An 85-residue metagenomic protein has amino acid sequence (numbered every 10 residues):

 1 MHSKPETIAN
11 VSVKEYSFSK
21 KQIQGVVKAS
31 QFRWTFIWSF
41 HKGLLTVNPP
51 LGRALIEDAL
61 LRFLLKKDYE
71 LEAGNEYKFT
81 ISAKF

Functional and structural regions predicted by a protein language model:
M1-E6, S82-F85: Short intrinsically disordered terminal tails
P5, E15, S19-K21, N48 (+2 more regions): Non-membrane alpha-helical secondary structure
I8-W38: Amphipathic, interaction-prone secondary-structure segments
A9-E15, L45-V47, L71: Generic structural motif
I23-A29, L45-V47, A83: Generic recognition of long tandem-repeat/solenoid scaffolds
R33-L51: Intrinsically disordered, low-complexity regulatory segments enriched in Ser/Thr/Pro and charged residues
N48-F85: Mixed-charge, Lys/Arg-enriched low-complexity segments
